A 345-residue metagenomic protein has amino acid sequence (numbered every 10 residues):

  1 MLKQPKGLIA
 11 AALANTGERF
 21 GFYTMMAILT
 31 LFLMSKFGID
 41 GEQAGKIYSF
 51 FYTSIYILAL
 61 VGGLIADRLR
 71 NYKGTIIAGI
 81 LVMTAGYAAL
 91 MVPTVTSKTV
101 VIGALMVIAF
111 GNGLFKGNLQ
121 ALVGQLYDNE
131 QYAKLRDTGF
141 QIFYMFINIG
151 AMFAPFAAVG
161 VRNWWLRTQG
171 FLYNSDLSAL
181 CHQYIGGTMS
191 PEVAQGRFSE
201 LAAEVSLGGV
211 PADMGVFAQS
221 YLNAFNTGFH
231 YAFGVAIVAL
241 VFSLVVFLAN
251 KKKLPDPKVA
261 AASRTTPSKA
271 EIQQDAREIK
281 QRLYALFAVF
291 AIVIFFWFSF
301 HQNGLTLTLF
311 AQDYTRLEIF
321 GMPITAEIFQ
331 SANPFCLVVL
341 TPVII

Functional and structural regions predicted by a protein language model:
M1-K6, N129-A133, D137, V159-M322 (+1 more regions): Intracellular loop-helix junctions on the cytosolic face of multi-pass helical membrane proteins
L2-Y52, A288-A291, W297-D313: Helix-loop boundary and gating motifs at the non-cytosolic
T16, G86, K98-N118, F290: Hydrophobic core of transmembrane alpha-helices in multi-pass small-molecule transporters, especially MFS/SLC-type
A27, L60-V61, I149-W164: A gly/Pro-rich, aromatic-decorated transmembrane alpha-helix motif that marks the paired, flexible gating helices
I39-T53, L135-Q141, G228, L307 (+1 more regions): Loop-to-transmembrane helix entry
K46-R68, K116, M152-A154, S331-I344: Central cavity-lining transmembrane alpha-helices of secondary-active solute carriers, predominantly the Major
R68-I80, K134, I345: Cytoplasmic membrane-interface "Motif A"-like loop-to-helix N-cap segments of 12-TM Major Facilitator Superfamily
A78-T99, I345: C-terminal ends and interior cores of transmembrane alpha-helices in multi-pass membrane transporters/permeases
